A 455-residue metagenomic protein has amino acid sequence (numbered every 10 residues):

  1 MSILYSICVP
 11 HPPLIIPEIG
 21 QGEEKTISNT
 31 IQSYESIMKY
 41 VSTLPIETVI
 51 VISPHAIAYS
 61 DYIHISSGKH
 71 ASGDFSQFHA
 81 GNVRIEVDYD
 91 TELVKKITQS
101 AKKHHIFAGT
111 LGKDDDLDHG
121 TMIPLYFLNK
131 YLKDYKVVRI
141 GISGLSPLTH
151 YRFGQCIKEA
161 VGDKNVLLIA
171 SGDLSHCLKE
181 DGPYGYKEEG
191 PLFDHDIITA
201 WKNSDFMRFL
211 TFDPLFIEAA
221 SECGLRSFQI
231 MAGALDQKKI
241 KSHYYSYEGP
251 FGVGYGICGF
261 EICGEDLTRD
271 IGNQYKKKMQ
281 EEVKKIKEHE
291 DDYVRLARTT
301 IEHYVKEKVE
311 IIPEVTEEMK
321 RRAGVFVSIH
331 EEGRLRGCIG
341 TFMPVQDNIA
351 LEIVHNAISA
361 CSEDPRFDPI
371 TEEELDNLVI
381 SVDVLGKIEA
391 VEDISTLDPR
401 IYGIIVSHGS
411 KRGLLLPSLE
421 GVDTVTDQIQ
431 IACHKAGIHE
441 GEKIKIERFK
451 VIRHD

Functional and structural regions predicted by a protein language model:
M1-E47, A58-Q155, D181-D292, P369 (+5 more regions): Flexible, D/E/H-enriched segments
T48-I50, L167: Structural motif
H55-I57, L174-S175: Catalytic metal-binding/acid-base residues of hydrolase active sites
G141-F193, I329-I349: Active-site beta-strand/loop microenvironment that shapes enzyme catalytic pockets
K285-G324: Short, basic/aromatic recognition patches
F342-P369: A short mixed-secondary-structure module that forms the rim of ligand-binding clefts
L378: Internal glycine-rich, Lys/Arg-flanked active-site/core loops of soluble domains
